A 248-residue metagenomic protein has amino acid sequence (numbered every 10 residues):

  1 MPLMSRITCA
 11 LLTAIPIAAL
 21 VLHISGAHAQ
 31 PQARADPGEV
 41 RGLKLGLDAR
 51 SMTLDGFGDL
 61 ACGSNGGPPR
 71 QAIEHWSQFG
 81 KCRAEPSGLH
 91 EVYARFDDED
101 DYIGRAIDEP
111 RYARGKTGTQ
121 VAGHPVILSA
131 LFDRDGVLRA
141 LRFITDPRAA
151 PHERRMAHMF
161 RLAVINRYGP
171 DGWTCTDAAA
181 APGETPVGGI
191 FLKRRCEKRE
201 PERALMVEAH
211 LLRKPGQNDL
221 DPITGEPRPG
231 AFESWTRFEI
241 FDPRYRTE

Functional and structural regions predicted by a protein language model:
P2, G80, P86-S87, D100 (+1 more regions): Short, structured coil/loop segments at alpha-helix boundaries
P2-I15: Bacterial N-terminal signal peptides that target proteins for export
I15-G26: C-terminal segment of classical bacterial N-terminal signal peptides
L20, F132-D135: Short hydrophobic/aromatic-rich motifs at helix boundaries and adjacent loops
Q30-R83, A106, Y112-V121, P125-I127 (+1 more regions): Non-cytosolic coordination micro-motifs
E85-E109: Mixed-charge, low-complexity intrinsically disordered segments
